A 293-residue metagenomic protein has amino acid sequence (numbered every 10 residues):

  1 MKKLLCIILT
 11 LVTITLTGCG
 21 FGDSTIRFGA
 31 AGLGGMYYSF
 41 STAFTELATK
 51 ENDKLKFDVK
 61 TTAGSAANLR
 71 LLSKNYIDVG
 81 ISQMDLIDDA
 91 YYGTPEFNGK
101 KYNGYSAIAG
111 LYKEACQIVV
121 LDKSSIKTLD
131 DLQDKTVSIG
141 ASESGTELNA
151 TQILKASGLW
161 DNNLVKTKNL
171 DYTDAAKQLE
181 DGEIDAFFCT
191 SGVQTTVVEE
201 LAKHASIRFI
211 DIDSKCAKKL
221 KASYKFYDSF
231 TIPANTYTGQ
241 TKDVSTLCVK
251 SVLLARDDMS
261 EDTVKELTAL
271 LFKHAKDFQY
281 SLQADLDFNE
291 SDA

Functional and structural regions predicted by a protein language model:
M1-L9: Positively charged n-region of N-terminal signal peptides that target proteins for export
T15-G18: C-terminal motif of bacterial Sec signal peptides marking the signal peptidase cleavage site
D23, N52-K54, G64-A67, K74 (+5 more regions): Extracytoplasmic
D23-E51, L55-K56, E114-D181: Bilobed "Venus flytrap"/periplasmic-binding protein-like clamshell domains and structurally analogous long
S24-D89, N98: N-terminal (or domain-start) structured segment
M84-L86, T94-E96, S124, D161-L254 (+1 more regions): Pocket-lining segment of extracytoplasmic ligand-binding domains
N98-L111, C116, N235-S245: A structural signal for short loop-to-beta-strand junctions that line the ligand-binding cleft of periplasmic/secreted
T238, K242-A293: Segments of small-molecule ligand-sensing domains
